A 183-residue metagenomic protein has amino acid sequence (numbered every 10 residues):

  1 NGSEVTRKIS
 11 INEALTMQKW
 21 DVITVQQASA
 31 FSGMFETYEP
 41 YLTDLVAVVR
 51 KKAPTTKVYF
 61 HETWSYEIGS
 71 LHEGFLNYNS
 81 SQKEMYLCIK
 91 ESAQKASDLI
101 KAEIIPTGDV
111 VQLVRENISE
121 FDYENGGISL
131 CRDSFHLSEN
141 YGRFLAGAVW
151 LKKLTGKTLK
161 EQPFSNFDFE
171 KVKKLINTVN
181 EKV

Functional and structural regions predicted by a protein language model:
N1-T6: Acidic/histidine-rich helix-loop elements that form or flank divalent-metal/phosphate-binding sites at the catalytic
R7-N140, K152, E161: Alpha-helical cap/lid subdomain in secreted, periplasmic, or secretory-pathway luminal O-acyl-processing enzymes
G126-V183: Conserved catalytic region of serine esterases and O-acyltransferases that act on ester linkages in lipids
